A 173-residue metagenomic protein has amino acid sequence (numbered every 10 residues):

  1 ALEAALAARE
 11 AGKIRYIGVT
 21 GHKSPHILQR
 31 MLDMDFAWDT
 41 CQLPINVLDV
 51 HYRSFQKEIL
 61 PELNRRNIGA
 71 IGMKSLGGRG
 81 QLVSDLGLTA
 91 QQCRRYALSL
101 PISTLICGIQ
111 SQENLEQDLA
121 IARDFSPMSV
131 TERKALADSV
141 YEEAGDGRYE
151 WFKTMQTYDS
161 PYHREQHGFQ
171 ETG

Functional and structural regions predicted by a protein language model:
A1-E58, N64-I71: Glycine/proline-rich, positively charged, aromatic-decorated active-site loop/lid region on the catalytic face
D33-M34, V50, K57-G173: Structured C-terminal cap/extension of enzyme domains
